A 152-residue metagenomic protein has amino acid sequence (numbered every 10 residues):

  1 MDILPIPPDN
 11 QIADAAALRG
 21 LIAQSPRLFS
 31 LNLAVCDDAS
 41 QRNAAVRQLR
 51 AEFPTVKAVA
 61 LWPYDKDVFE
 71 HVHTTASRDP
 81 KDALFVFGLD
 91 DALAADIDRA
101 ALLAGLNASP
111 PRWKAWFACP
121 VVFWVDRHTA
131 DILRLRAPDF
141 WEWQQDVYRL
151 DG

Functional and structural regions predicted by a protein language model:
M1-A17: N-terminal pre-Walker A segment at the start of P-loop NTPase domains
I12-P26, A34-G152: ATP/nucleotide-binding catalytic cores
